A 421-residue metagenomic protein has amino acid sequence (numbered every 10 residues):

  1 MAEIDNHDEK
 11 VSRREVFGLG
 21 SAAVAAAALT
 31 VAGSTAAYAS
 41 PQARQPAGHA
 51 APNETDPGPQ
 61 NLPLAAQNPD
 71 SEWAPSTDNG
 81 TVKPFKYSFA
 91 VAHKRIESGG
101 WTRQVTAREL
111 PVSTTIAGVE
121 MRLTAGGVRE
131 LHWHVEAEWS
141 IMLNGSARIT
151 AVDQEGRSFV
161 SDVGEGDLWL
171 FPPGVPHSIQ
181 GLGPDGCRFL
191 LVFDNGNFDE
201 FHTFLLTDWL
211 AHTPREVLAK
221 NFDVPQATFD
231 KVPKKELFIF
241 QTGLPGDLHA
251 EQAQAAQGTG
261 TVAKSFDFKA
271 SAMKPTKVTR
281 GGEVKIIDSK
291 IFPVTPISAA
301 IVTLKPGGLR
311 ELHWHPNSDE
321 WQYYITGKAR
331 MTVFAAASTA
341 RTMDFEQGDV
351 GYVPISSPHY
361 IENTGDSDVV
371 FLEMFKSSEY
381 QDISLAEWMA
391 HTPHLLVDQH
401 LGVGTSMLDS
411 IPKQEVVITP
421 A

Functional and structural regions predicted by a protein language model:
M1-S12, A25, L29, Y38: N-terminal secretory signal peptides
S12-G20: N-terminal export leaders
P41-I116, V217-I301, K305, E311 (+2 more regions): A short, N-terminal "cap"/entry segment at the start of jelly-roll beta-barrel domains of the cupin/DSBH fold
Q104, V119-H134, A300-H315: Conserved short histidine dyad/triad with adjacent acidic residue
V128-E130, R148, L168-W169, P173-S178 (+4 more regions): Histidine-centered metal-chelating micro-motifs
V135-Q154, H315-A336: Glycine- and acidic-residue-biased ligand/ion/polar-headgroup-sensing regions
Q154-L170, A336-Y352: Short acidic-glycine-tyrosine-enriched beta hairpin
P173-D199, I355-Q381: Ligand-binding loop in jelly-roll beta-barrel domains
